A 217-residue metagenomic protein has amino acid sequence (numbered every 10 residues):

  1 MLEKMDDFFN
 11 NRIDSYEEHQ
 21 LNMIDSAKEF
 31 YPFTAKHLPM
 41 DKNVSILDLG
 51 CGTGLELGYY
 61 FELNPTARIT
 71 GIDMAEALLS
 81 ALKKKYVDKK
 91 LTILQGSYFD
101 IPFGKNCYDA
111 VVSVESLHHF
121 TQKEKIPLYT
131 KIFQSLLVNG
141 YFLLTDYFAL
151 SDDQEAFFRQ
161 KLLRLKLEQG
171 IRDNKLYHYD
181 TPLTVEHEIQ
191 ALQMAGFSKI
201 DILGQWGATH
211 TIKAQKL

Functional and structural regions predicted by a protein language model:
M1-M40, L55: Conserved class I S-adenosyl-L-methionine
L47-D48, G54-D100: Class I SAM-dependent methyltransferase SAM/SAH-binding core
F103-V111: A short acidic, Gly/Pro-enriched loop at the edge of an enzyme's catalytic core that lines a small-molecule cofactor
S113-S116: A short beta-strand submotif of the Rossmann-like class I SAM-dependent methyltransferase core that lines
H118-F120: A short His-aromatic
I126-V138: A short glycine-rich, Lys/Arg-flanked "PGG" loop and its adjoining helix->strand segment in the class I
T145-A195, D201: C-terminal alpha-helical "lid/dimerization" subdomain adjacent to the S-adenosyl-L-methionine
A195-L217: Core SAM-dependent methyltransferase catalytic element
